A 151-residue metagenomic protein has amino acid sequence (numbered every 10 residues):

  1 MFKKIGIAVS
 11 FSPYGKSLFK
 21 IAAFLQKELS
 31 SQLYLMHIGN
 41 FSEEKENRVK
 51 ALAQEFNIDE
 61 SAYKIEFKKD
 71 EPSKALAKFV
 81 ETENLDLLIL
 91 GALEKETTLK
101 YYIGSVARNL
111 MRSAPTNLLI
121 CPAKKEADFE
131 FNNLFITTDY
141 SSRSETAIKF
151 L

Functional and structural regions predicted by a protein language model:
M1-Y34, K125-L151: Short acidic/Ser/Thr-enriched loop-to-helix initiation segments
S10, I38-F41, L93, D139: Flexible loop residues that form catalytic and substrate-binding hotspots at small-molecule/glycan-binding clefts
P13, F67-K74, Y101, S105 (+2 more regions): Residues at secondary-structure transition points
L18, K45-R48, V106, A147: Hydrophobic alpha-helical membrane-association signature
K20-D59: Acidic, proline/glycine-rich short linear motifs
Y34-M36, K64-K68, L119: General small-molecule cofactor/ligand-binding pocket signal
F41, Q54-L88, E96-T97: Structural beta-alpha unit
L76-A127: Gly/Ser-rich helix-loop-strand patches that form or flank binding pockets for ribonucleotide-derived cofactors
